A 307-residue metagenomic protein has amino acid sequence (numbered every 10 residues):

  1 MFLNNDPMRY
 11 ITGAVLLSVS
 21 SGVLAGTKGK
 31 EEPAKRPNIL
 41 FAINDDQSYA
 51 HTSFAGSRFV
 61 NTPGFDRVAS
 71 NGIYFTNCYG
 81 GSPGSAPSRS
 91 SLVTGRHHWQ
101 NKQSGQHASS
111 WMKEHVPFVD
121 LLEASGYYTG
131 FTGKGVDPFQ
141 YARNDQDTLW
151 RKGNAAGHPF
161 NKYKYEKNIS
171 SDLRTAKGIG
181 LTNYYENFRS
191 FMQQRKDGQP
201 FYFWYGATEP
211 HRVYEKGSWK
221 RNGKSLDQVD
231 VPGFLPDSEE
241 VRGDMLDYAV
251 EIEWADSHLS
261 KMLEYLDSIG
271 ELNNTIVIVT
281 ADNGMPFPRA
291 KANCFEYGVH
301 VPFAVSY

Functional and structural regions predicted by a protein language model:
F2-L3, P7, V15, V19-Y307: Formylglycine-dependent sulfatase
